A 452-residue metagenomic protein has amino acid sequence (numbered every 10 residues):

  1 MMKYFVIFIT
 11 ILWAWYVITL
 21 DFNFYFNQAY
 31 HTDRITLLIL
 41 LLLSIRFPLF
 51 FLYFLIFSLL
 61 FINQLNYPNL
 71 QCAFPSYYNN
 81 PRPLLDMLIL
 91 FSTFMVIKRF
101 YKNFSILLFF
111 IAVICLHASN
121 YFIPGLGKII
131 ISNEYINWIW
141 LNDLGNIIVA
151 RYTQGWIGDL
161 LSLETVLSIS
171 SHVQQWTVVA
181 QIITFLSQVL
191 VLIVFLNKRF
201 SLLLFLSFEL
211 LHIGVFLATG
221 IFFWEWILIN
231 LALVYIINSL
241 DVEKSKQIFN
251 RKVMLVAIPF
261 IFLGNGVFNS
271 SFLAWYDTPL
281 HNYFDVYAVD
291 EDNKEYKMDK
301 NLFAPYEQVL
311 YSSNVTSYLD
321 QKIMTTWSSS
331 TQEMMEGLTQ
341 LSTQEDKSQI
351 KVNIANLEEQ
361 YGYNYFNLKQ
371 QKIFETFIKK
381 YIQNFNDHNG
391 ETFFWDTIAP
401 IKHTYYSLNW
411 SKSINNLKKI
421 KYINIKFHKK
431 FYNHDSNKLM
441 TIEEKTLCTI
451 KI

Functional and structural regions predicted by a protein language model:
M1, L43-L52, F100-F109, N197-R199 (+1 more regions): Membrane-interface helix-boundary motifs at transmembrane edges
K3-A14, Q28-N63, C115-I129, Q175-A218 (+1 more regions): Functionalized membrane-embedded alpha-helices
F22-F26, P68-P81, F216-E225: Membrane-interface helix caps and helix-loop-helix hairpins in membrane proteins
D33-R99: Long, hydrophobic, well-ordered secondary-structure blocks that form the structural core and pocket-lining surfaces
S92-L108, I229-A257: Cytosolic-side transmembrane helix boundary signature
C115-F122, S245-Y276: Internal/C-terminal transmembrane anchor helices
A118, F122-L186: Membrane-interfacial catalytic/cofactor-binding modules of polytopic membrane enzymes
N282-I452: Extracytosolic and intramembrane catalytic regions of membrane-associated proteins in envelope/secretory systems
